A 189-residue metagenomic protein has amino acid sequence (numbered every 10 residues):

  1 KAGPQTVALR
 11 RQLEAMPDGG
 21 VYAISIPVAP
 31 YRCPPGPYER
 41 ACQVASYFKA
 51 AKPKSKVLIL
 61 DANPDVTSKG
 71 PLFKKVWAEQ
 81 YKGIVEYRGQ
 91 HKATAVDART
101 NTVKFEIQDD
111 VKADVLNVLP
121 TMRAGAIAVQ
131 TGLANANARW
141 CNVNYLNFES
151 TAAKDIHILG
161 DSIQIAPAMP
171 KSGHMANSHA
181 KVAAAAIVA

Functional and structural regions predicted by a protein language model:
K1-A51: Glycine-rich dinucleotide-binding loop and its adjacent helix/turn
K1-M16, V111-N177: FAD-site-proximal beta/loop scaffold in flavoenzymes
A8, E39, Q43, L72 (+2 more regions): Extracytoplasmic/secreted proteins, especially bacterial periplasmic and envelope-associated proteins
V21, K54-L58, D155: Residues at the starts of beta-strands that form the adenosine-phosphate
P27, A62-P64, D161: Cofactor-binding loop segments of dinucleotide-utilizing enzymes, especially the Rossmann-like FAD- and NAD(P)+-binding
Y31-Y38, P170-H174, S178: Short, conserved micro-motifs enriched in small and acidic residues
K49-R139: A Rossmann-like FAD-binding core segment of flavoenzymes
A176-A189: Internal hydrophobic alpha-helix adjacent to the cofactor/substrate pocket in enzyme cavities
